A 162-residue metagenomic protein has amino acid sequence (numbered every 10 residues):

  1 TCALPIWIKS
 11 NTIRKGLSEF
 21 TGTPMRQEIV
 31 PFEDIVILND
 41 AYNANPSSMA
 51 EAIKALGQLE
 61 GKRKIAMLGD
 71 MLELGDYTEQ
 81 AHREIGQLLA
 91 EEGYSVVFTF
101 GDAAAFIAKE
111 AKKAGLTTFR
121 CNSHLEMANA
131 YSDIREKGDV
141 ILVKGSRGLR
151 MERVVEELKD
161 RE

Functional and structural regions predicted by a protein language model:
A3-E162: ATP-dependent carboxylate-amine ligase
